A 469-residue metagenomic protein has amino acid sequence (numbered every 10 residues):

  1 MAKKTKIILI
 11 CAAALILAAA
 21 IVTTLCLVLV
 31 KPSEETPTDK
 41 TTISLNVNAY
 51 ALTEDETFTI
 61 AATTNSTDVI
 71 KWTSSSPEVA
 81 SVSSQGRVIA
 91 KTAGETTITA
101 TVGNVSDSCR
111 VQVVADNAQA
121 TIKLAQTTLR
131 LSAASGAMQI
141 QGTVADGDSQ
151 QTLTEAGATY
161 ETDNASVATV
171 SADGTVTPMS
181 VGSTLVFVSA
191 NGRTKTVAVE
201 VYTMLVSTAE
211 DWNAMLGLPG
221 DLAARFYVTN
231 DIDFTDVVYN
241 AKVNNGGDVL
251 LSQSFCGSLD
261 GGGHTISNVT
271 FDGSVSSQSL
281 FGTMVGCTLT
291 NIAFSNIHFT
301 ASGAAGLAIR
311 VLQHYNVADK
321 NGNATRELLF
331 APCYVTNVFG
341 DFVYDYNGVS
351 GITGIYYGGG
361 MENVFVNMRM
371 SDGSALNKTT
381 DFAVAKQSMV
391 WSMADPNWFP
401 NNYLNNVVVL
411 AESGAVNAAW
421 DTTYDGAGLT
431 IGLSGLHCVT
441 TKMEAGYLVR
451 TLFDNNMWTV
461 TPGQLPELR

Functional and structural regions predicted by a protein language model:
A2-I16: N-terminal Sec-pathway targeting helices
K4-I7, P32-T203: Extracytoplasmic soluble-region selector
A12-A14, V28, T42, T57 (+9 more regions): Intrinsically disordered and other compositionally biased segments
T23-E35: Hydrophobic single-pass membrane-insertion segments
T203-R469: Predominantly extracellular beta-rich ligand-binding scaffolds that present long acidic/polar faces for carbohydrate
